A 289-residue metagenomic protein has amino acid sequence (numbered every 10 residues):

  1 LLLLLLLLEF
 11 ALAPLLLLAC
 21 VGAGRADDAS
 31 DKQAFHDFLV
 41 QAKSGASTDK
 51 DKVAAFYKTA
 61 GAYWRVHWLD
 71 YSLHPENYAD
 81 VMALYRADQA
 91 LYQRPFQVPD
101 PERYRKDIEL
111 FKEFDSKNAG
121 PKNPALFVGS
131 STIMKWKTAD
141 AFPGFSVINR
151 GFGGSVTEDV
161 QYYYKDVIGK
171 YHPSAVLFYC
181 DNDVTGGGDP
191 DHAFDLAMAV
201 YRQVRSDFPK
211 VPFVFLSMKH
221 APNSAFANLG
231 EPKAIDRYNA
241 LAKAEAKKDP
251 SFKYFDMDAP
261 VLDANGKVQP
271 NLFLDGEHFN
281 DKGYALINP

Functional and structural regions predicted by a protein language model:
L5-A19: Bacterial N-terminal signal peptides
L17-P124: N-terminal secretory targeting modules
K117, N123-A139, G153-S155: Catalytic nucleophile-elbow at a beta strand-turn-alpha helix junction centered on a G-D-S/GDSL motif, marking
A125-F127, I148-G151, A175-C180, P212-S217 (+1 more regions): Structural recognition of the beta-strand scaffold that forms the well-ordered cores of secreted hydrolase catalytic
I133-I148, E158-D195, M218-S224: Oxyanion-hole/transition-state-stabilizing segment in secreted/luminal serine hydrolases and related acyltransferases
G151-G153, L177-G188, M198, R202-R205 (+4 more regions): Cell-envelope and extracellular/periplasmic
F194-L216, I235-F252: Charged, glycine-enriched surface loops/patches that mediate electrostatic binding to polyanionic ligands
H220-P289: Catalytic His-Asp segment of secreted/periplasmic serine-dependent ester chemistry enzymes
